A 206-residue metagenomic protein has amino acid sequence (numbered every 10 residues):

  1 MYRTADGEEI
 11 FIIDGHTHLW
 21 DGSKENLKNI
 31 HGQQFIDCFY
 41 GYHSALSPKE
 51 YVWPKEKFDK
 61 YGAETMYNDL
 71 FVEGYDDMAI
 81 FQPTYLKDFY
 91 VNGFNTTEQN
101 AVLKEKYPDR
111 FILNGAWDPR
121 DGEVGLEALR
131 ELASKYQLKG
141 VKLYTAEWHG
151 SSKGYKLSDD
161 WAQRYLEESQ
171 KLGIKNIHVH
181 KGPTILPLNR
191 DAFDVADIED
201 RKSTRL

Functional and structural regions predicted by a protein language model:
M1-R205: Helix-coil boundary/capping segments in enzymes
